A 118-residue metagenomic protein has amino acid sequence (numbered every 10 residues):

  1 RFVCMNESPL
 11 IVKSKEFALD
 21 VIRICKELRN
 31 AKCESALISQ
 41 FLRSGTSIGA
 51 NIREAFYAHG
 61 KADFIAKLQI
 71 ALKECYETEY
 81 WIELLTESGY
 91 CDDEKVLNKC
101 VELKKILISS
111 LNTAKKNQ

Functional and structural regions predicted by a protein language model:
R1-Q118: Short, C-terminally biased terminal segments at protein or domain edges
